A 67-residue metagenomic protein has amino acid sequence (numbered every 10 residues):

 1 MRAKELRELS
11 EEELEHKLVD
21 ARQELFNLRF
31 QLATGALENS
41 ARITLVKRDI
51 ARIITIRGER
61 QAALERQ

Functional and structural regions predicted by a protein language model:
M1-Q67: Extended, charge-rich alpha-helical interface modules
